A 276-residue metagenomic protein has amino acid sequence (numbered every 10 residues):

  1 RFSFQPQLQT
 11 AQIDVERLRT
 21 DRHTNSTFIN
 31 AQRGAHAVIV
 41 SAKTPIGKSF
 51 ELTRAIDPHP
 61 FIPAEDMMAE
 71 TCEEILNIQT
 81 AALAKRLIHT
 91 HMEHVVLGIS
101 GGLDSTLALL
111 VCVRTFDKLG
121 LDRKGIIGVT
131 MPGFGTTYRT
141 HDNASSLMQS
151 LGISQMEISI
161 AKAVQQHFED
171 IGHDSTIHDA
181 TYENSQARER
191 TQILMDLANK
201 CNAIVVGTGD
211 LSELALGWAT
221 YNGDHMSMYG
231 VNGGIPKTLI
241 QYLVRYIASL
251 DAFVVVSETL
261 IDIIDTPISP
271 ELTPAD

Functional and structural regions predicted by a protein language model:
R1-Q9: CN hydrolase (nitrilase-like) catalytic-core segments centered on the catalytic cysteine and neighboring Lys/Glu
S3, E16-G101, S105-D276: ATP/NTP-dependent adenylation/nucleotidyl-transfer catalytic domains that generate, transfer, or process NMP-activated
